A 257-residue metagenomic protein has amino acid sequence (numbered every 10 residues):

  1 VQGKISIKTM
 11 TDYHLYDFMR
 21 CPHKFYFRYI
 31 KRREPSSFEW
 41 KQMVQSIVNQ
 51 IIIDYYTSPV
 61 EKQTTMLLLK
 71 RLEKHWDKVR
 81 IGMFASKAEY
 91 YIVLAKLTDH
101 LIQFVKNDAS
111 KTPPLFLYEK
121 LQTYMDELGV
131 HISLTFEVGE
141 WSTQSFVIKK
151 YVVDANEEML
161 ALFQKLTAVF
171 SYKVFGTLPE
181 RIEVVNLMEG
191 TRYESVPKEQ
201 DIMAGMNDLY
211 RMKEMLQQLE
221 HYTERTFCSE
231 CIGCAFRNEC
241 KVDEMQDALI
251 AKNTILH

Functional and structural regions predicted by a protein language model:
V1-Q63: Charged, glycine-rich intrinsically disordered N-terminal tails and low-complexity linkers that flank
Q2-I7, C21-P35, R71-G82, S145-I148 (+1 more regions): Short amphipathic alpha-helical segments and their helix-coil junctions
K8, E34-F38, Q42, M125 (+2 more regions): Short, charged/polar micro-motifs that form catalytic or ligand-binding hotspots
Y16-F27, V60-I81, T143, T177-N186: Short, compositionally biased low-complexity segments
Q45-S46, Y90-L121, Q200-M203, L209-K213 (+1 more regions): N-terminal secretory/membrane-targeting helices
I51-L115: A non-catalytic, helix-rich entry segment at domain boundaries
F116-G205: Mg2+/Mn2+-dependent nuclease catalytic core
Y172-H257: Metal-dependent nuclease catalytic regions and adjoining charged, substrate-binding loops involved in nucleic-acid end
